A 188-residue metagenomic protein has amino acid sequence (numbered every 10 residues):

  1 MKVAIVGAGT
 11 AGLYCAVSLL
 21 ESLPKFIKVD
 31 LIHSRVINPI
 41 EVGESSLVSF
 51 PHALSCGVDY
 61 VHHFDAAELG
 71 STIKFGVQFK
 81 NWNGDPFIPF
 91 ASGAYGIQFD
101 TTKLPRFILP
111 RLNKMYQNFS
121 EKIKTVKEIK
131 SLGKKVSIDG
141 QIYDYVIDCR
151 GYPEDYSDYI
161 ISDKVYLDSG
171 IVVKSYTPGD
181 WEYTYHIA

Functional and structural regions predicted by a protein language model:
M1-A11: Beta1/beta-strand and adjacent pyrophosphate-binding region of the FAD-binding site in flavoprotein oxidoreductases
A8, S34, K174: Cofactor-binding loop segments of dinucleotide-utilizing enzymes, especially the Rossmann-like FAD- and NAD(P)+-binding
A11, I37, P153: Conserved Rossmann-like nucleotide-cofactor binding loop
S18, F107-A188: Predominantly flavin-linked oxidoreductase catalytic cores and closely associated redox partners
S18-G43: Glycine-rich FAD pyrophosphate-binding loop
P39-S92: N-terminal FAD cofactor-binding segment of flavoenzymes
S45, A91-R111, C149: Short beta-strand to alpha-helix junction loop
